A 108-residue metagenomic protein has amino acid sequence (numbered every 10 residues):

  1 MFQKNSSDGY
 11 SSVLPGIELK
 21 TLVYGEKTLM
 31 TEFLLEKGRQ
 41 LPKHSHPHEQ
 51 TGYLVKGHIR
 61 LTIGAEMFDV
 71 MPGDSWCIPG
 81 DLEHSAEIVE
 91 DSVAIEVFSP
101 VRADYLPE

Functional and structural regions predicted by a protein language model:
M1-K27, P107: A short, N-terminal "cap"/entry segment at the start of jelly-roll beta-barrel domains of the cupin/DSBH fold
T31-S45: Conserved short histidine dyad/triad with adjacent acidic residue
H48-I59, G64: Glycine- and acidic-residue-biased ligand/ion/polar-headgroup-sensing regions
V55-K56, M71-P72, E90: A cytosolic small-molecule/anion-sensing beta-strand core signal
H58-R60, M67, E83, S92-V93: Structural motif
A65-G80: Short acidic-glycine-tyrosine-enriched beta hairpin
G80-D104: Ligand-binding loop in jelly-roll beta-barrel domains
